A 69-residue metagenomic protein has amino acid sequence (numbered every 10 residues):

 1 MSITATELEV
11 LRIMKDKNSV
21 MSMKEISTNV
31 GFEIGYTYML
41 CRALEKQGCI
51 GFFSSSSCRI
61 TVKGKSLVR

Functional and structural regions predicted by a protein language model:
S2-E7, V20-S22, S55-R69: Short, cationic-aromatic polyanion-contact patches
E7, E25, E45: Acidic-residue sensor for enzyme active/binding pockets
L8-I13: Pre-recognition alpha-helix immediately N-terminal to the DNA-recognition helix within helix-turn-helix or winged-helix
M14-N18: Short helix-capping/hinge SLiMs at alpha-helix to coil transitions
S19-N29: Short acidic, hydrophobic short linear motifs in intrinsically disordered regions
G31-A43: Short amphipathic alpha-helical interaction segments
E33, K46, K63-G64: Short Asp/Glu-rich motifs
E45-S55: A short, conserved structural fragment
